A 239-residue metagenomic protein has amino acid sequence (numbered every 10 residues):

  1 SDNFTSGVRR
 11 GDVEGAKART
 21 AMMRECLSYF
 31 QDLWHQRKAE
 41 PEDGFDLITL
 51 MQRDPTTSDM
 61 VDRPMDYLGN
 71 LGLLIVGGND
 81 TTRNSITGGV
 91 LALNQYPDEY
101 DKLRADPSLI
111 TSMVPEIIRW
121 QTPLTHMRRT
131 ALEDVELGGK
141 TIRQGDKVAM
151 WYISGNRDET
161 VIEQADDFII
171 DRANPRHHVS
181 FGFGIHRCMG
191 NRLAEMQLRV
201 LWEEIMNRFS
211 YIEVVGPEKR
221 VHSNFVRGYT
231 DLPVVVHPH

Functional and structural regions predicted by a protein language model:
S1-H239: Cytochrome P450
